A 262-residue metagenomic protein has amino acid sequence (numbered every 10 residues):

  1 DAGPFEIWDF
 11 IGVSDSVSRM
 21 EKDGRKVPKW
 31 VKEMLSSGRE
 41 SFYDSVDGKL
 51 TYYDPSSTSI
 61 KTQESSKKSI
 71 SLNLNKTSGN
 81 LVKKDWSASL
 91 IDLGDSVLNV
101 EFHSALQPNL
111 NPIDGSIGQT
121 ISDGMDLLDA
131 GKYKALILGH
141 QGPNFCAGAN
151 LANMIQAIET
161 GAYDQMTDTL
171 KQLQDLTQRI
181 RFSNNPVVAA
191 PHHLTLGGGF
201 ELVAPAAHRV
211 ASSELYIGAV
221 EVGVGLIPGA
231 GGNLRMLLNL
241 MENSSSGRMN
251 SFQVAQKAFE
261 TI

Functional and structural regions predicted by a protein language model:
D1-L136, H140-P143, A152-Q172, L176-N185 (+4 more regions): N-terminal glycine-rich phosphate-binding loop for ADP-containing cofactors
F145-A147: A structural motif shared across PLP-dependent enzymes of the aminotransferase-like
V187-A189: Hydrophobic faces of well-ordered beta-strands that scaffold small-molecule active sites in alpha/beta enzyme cores
H193-G199: Gly/Ser-rich catalytic serine loop of serine hydrolases
